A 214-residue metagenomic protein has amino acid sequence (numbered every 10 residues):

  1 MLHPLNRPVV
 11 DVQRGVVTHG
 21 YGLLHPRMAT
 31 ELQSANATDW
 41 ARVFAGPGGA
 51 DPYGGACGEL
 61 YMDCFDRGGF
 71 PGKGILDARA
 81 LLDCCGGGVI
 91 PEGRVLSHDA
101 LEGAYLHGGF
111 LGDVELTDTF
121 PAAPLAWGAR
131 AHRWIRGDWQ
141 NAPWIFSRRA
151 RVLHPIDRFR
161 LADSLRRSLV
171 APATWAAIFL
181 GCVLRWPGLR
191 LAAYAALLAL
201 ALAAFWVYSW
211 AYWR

Functional and structural regions predicted by a protein language model:
M1-R151, R158: Internal catalytic domains of large membrane-associated glycosyltransferases
F146-A173: Loop-to-transmembrane boundary segments
R166-R214: Membrane-embedded multi-pass helical conduit in multi-pass membrane proteins, especially envelope-biosynthetic
